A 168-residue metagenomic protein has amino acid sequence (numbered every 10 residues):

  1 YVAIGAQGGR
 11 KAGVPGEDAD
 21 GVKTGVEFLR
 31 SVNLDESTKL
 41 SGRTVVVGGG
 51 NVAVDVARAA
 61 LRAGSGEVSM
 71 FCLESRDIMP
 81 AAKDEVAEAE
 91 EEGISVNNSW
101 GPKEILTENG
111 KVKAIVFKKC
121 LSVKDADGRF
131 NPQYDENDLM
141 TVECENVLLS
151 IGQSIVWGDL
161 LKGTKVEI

Functional and structural regions predicted by a protein language model:
V2-K11, K23, E27-L40, R62-I168: A Rossmann-like FAD-binding core segment of flavoenzymes
V14: Glycine-rich N-terminal loop/short-helix segment of MobA-like nucleotidyltransferase
L40-G50: Beta1/beta-strand and adjacent pyrophosphate-binding region of the FAD-binding site in flavoprotein oxidoreductases
A53: N-terminal Rossmann-fold NAD(P) dinucleotide-binding loop
A57-R58: Generic hydrophobic/aromatic pocket-lining and core-packing "Φ" positions
